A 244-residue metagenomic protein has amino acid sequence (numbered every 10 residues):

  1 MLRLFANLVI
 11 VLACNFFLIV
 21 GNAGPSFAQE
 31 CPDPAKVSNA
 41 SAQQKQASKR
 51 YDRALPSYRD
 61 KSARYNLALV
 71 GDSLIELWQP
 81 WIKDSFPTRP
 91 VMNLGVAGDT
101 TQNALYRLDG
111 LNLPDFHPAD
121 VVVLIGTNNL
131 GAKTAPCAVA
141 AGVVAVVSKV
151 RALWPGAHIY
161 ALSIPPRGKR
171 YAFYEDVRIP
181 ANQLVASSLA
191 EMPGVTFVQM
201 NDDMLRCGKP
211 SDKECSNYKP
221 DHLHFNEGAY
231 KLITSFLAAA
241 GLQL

Functional and structural regions predicted by a protein language model:
M1-V70, I75-P80, D84-S85, L244: N-terminal secretory targeting modules
S38-Q43, V91-N103, G131, H222: Acidic/histidine-rich helix-loop elements that form or flank divalent-metal/phosphate-binding sites at the catalytic
A54-A68, R107-P114, V147-A152: Short amphipathic alpha-helices and their capping/turn segments at secondary-structure boundaries
N66-L69, M92-G95, D120-I125, H158-S163 (+1 more regions): Structural recognition of the beta-strand scaffold that forms the well-ordered cores of secreted hydrolase catalytic
L69, D99, N103, T134 (+7 more regions): Extracytoplasmic/secreted proteins, especially bacterial periplasmic and envelope-associated proteins
I75-P90, Q102-V144, K149, Y160-K169: Oxyanion-hole/transition-state-stabilizing segment in secreted/luminal serine hydrolases and related acyltransferases
D109, L113, G126, S148-P155 (+3 more regions): Sec-exported extracytoplasmic/periplasmic mature domains
P166-L244: Catalytic His-Asp segment of secreted/periplasmic serine-dependent ester chemistry enzymes
